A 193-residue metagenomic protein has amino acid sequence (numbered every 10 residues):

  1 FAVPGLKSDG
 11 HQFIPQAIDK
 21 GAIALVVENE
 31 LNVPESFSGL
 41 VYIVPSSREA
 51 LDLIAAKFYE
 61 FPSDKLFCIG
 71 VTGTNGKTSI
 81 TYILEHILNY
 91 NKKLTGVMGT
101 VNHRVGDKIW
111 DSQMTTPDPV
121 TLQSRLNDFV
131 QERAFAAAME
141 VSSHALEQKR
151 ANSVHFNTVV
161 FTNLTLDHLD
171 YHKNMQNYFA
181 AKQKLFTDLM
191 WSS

Functional and structural regions predicted by a protein language model:
F1-L53: N-terminal leader/targeting and accessory segments in enzymes
E49-S193: Phosphate-binding loop of NTP-binding sites
